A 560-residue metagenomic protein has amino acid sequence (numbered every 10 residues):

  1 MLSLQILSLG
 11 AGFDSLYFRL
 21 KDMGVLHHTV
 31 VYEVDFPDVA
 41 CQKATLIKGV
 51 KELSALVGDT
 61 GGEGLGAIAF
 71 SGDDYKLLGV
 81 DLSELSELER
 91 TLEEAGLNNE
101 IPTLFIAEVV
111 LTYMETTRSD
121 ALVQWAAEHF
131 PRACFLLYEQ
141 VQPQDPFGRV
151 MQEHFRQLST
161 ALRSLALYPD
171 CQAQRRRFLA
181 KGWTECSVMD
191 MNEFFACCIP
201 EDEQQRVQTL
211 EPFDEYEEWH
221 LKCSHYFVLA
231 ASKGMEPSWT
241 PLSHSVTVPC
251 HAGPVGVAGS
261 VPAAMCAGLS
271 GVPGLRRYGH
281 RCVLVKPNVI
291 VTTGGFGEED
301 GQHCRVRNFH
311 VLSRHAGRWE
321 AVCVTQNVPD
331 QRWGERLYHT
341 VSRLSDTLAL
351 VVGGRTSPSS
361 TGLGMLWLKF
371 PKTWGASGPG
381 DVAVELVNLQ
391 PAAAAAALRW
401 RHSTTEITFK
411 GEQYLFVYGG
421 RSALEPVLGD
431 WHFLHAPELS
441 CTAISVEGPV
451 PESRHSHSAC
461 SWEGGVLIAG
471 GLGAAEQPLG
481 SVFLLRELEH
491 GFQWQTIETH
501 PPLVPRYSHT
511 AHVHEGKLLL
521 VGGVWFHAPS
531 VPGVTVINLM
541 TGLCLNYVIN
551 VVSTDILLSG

Functional and structural regions predicted by a protein language model:
M1-S3, L7-L9, L16-G256: Alpha-helical subdomain
L9-G10, D35, E139, G294 (+2 more regions): Glycine-rich, histidine-containing beta strand-loop boundary motifs that form or position
S245-G560: Kelch-like beta-propeller repeat domains
